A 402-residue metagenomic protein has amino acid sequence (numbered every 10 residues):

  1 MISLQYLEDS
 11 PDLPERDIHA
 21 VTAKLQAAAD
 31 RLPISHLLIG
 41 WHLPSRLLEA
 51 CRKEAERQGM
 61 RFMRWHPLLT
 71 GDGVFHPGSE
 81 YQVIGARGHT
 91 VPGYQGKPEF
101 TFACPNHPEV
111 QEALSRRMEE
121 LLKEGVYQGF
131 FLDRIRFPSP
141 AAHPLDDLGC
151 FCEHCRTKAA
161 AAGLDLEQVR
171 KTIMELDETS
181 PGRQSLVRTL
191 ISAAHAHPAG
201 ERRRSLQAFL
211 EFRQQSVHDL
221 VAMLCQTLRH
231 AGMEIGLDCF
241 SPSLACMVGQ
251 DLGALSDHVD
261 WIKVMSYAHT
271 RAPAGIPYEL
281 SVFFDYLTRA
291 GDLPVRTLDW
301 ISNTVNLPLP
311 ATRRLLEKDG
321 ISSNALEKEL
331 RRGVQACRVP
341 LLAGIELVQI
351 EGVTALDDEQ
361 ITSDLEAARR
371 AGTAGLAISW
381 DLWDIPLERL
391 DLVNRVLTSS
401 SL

Functional and structural regions predicted by a protein language model:
M1-K24, L347-V348: Boundary/entry segment of secreted carbohydrate-active catalytic domains
L4, F131, G163-A193, L210-V248 (+1 more regions): Aromatic-lined carbohydrate-recognition surfaces of secreted/lumenal glycan-active proteins
S10-E15, I34-L43, G96-E112, R203-V217 (+2 more regions): The substrate-binding groove and active-site-proximal loops of carbohydrate-active enzymes, especially glycoside
P14-L47, K123-G129, H258-W261, E366-I378: Catalytic domains of carbohydrate-active enzymes, especially glycoside hydrolases
M63-G125, A142, L148-E153, H218-M223: Active-site-adjacent "subsite" loops/lids of carbohydrate-active enzymes
T70-Q95, I135-A196, S256, G275-D292: Aromatic- and acidic-residue-enriched segments that line the glycan-binding/catalytic groove of carbohydrate-active
P140, E234-G275, G352-A371: Substrate-binding cleft/loops of secretory-pathway carbohydrate-active enzymes
R204, M233-C239, D292-D319, A325-E359: Active-site clefts of carbohydrate-active enzymes
